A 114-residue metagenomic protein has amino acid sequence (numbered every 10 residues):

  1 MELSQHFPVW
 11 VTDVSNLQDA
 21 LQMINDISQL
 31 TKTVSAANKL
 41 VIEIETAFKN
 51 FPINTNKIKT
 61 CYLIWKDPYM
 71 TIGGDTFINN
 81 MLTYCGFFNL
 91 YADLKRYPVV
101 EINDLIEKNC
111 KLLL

Functional and structural regions predicted by a protein language model:
M1-L17, A47-L114: Binding-cleft/active-site segments that stabilize strongly anionic ligands or cofactors
D13, T31-A36: Short, polar/flexible loop-turn hinges at active-site or ligand-entry regions and domain interfaces
D19-M23: Short, charged, surface-exposed secondary-structure boundary motifs
I24-K32: Helix-loop "lid/cap" segments that line or gate small-molecule binding pockets
V34-N54: Mid-sequence helix-capping/hinge segment at a functional interface
